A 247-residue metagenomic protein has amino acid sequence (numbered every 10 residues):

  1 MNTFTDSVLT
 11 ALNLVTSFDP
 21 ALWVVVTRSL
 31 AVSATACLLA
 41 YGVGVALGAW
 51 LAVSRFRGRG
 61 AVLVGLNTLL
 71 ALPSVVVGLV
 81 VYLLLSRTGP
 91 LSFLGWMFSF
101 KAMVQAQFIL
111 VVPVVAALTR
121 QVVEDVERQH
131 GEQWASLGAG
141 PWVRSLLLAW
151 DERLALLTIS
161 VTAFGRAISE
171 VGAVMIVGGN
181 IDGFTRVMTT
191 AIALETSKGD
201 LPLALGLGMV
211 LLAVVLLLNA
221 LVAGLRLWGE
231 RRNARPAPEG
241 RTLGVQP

Functional and structural regions predicted by a protein language model:
M1-C37, V53-R59, L148, S197-P202: Periplasmic/extracellular loop-to-transmembrane helix junction in inner-membrane transport proteins
T3-N13, P20, V77-F108, G178-I181: Membrane-interfacial helix termini and adjacent extracytoplasmic/periplasmic loops of multi-pass transporters
V15-S17, A21, I176-A220, G224 (+1 more regions): Interhelical loop and adjacent transmembrane-helix boundary motif in polytopic membrane transport permeases
S33, C37-A49, V75, L79 (+7 more regions): Hydrophobic positions within alpha-helical transmembrane segments of bacterial inner-membrane proteins
T35-L66, D125, P141, L148-A149 (+1 more regions): Transmembrane-helix boundary motif in ABC transporter permease subunits
L47-V81, A117, A237-G244: Cytoplasmic-entry segments and transmembrane alpha-helices of multi-pass inner-membrane transporters
V114-G131, A135-G138, W142-L147, L205-P247: C-terminal transmembrane helix and the adjacent membrane-cytosol boundary/short C-terminal tail of inner/organellar
L118-T119, P141-A173: Transmembrane alpha-helices
